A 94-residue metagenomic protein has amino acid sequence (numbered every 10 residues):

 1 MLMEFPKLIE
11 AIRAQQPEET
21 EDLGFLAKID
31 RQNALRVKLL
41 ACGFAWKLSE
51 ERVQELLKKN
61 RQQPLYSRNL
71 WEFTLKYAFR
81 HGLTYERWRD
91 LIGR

Functional and structural regions predicted by a protein language model:
M1-D22, T84-R94: A short, Lys/Arg-rich alpha-helix, primarily the initiator
F5, F25, F44, F73 (+1 more regions): Phenylalanine-focused residue identity feature
P6-A14, A27, E51, E55: Polar/charged alpha-helical tracts
I9, L39, T74: Generic structural marker for isolated residues within well-ordered, non-membrane alpha-helices of soluble domains
A14, E18-A34, L57-R61: Recognition helix of helix-turn-helix/homeodomain-like DNA-binding domains that insert into the DNA major groove
D30-A45: Short, basic-rich loop-to-helix N-cap that marks the start of a DNA-contacting helix
W46-E50: A short, structured loop/turn motif at beta-sheet edges
R52-R94: Short amphipathic recognition helices of helix-turn-helix/homeodomain-type DNA-binding modules
